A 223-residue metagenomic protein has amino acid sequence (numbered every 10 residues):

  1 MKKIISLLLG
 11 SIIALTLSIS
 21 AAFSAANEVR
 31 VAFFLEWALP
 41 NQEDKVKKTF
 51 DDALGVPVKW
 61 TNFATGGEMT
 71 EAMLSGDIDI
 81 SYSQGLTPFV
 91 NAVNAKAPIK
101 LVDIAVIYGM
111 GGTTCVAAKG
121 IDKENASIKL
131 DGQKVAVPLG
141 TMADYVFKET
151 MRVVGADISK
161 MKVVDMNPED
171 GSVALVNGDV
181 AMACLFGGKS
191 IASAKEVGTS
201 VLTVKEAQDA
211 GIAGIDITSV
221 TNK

Functional and structural regions predicted by a protein language model:
M1-L9: Bacterial N-terminal signal peptides that target proteins for export
L9-S18: Bacterial N-terminal signal peptides
L15, A38, I191: Glycine-centered loop/turn positions within well-structured domains that cap or flank conserved ligand/cofactor-binding
S18-A25: Sec/Tat signal peptide C-region and signal peptidase I cleavage site
A26-A156, K162-D165, A174, A181 (+2 more regions): Short, glycine-/small- and polar/acidic-enriched structural segments that line small-molecule recognition paths
D170-A174, D179-K223: Pocket-lining segment of extracytoplasmic ligand-binding domains
